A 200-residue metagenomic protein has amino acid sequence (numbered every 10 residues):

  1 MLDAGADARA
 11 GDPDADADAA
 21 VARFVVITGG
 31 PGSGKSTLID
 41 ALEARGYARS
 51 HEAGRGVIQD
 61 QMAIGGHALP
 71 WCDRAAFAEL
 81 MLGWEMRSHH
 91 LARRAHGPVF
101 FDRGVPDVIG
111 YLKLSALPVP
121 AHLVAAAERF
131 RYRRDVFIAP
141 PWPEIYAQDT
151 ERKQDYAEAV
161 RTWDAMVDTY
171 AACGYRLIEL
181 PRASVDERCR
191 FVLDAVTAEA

Functional and structural regions predicted by a protein language model:
M1-R23: Extreme N-terminal, non-catalytic leader segments that precede Walker-type/kinase nucleotide-binding cores
I27: Hydrophobic anchor at the beta1->P-loop junction of P-loop NTPases
G30, L42: P-loop (Walker A) phosphate-binding loop of NTP-binding proteins
G34: Conserved glycine(s) of the Walker
E43-W84: Conserved substrate/cofactor phosphate-moiety recognition/catalytic segment in nucleotide-dependent phosphotransferases
A78-R131, Y146: Glycine-rich phosphate-binding loop used to anchor ATP phosphates in small-molecule kinases, encompassing both
A116-A183: A glycine- and Lys/Arg-enriched "phosphate-lid" helix/loop adjacent to the NTP-binding pocket of small-molecule kinases
